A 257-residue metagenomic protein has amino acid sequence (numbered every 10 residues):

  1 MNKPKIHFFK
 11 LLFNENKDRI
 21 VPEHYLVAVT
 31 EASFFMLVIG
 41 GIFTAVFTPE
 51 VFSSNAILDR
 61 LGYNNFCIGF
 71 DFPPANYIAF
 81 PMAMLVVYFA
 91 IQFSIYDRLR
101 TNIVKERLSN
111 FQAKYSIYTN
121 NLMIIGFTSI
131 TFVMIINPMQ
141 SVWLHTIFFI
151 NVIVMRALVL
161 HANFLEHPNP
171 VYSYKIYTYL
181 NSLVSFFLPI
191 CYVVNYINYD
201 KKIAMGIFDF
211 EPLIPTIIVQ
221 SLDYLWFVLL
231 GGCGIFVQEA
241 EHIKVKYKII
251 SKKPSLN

Functional and structural regions predicted by a protein language model:
N2-E23, I57-N65: N-terminal juxtamembrane cytosolic/stromal segments of multi-pass membrane proteins
K10-L11, G40-N64, R100-F111, Y199-F210 (+1 more regions): Interhelical loop segments of eukaryotic multi-pass membrane proteins
E15-F35, Y174-S182: Alpha-helical transmembrane segments and their helix-start/interface "positive-inside/aromatic belt" motifs in integral
L26-R98, A113-I150, E211: Early transmembrane hairpin module of multi-pass membrane proteins
M36-T48, F89-D97, F127-N137, L158-E166 (+2 more regions): Membrane-embedded alpha-helices of multi-pass membrane proteins, especially ion channels and transporters
L99-I117, H167-Y177: Membrane-interface helix-boundary motifs at transmembrane edges
R107-L108, T119-I125, N195-Y196, D200: Membrane-embedded alpha-helical bundles of multi-pass transporters/translocases, especially carrier/permease families
N163-N257: Terminal transmembrane helical module of multi-pass membrane proteins
